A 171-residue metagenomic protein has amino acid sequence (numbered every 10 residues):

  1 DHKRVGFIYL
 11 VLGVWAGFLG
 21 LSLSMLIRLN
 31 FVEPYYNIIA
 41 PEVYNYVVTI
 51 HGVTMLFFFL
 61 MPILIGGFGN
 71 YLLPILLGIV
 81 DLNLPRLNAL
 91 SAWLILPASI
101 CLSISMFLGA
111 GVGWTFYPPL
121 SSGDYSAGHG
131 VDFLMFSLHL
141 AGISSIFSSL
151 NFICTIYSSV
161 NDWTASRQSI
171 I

Functional and structural regions predicted by a protein language model:
D1-I171: ...captures the hydrophobic TM-helix bundle architecture rather than a specific catalytic motif, and can also fire on
